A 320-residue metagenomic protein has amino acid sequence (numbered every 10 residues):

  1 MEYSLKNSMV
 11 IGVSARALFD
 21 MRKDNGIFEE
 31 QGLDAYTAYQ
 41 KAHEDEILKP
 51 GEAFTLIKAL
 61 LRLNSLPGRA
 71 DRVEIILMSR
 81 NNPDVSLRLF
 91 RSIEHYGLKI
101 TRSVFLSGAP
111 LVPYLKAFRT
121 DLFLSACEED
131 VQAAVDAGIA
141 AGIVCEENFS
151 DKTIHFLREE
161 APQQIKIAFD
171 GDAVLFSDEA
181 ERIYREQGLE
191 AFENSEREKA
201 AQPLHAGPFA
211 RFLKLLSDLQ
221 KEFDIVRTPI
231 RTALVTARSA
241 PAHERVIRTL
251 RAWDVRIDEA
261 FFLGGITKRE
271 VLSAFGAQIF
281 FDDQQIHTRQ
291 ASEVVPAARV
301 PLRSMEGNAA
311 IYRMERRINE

Functional and structural regions predicted by a protein language model:
M1-E2, Y114: Beta-strand elements of modular eukaryotic interaction domains
E2-A109, A161, D170-F262: Alpha-helical substrate-recognition element adjacent to the catalytic core
D20, G26-E29, Q40-K41, D45 (+10 more regions): A cross-kingdom feature marking solvent-exposed beta-strand/loop segments within repeated, beta-rich binding/scaffold
Q164: Phosphate-coordination loops involved in phosphoryl transfer and adenosine-cofactor binding
R317-N319: Extended, charged coiled-coil helical stalks used as long, distance-spanning scaffolds in large assemblies
